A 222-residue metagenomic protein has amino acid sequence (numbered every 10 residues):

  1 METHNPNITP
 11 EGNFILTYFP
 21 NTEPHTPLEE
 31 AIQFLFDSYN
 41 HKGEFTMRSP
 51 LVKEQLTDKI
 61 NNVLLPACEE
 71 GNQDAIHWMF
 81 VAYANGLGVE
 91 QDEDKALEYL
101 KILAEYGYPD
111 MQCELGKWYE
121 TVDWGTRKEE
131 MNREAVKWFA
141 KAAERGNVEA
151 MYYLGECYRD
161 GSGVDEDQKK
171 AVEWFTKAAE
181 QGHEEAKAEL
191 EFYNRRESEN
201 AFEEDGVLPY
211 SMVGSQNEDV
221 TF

Functional and structural regions predicted by a protein language model:
E2, K187-F222: Terminal, low-structured helical/coil segments at or just beyond the last alpha-helical repeat
T22-P27, D37-G43, E69-Q73, N85-L87 (+8 more regions): Short helix-capping/linker turns of helical repeat alpha-solenoids
Q33-M47, W78-N85, E114-D123, Y153-D160 (+1 more regions): Hydrophobic face of amphipathic alpha-helices that form TPR/SEL1-like repeat modules and related alpha-solenoid
S49-D58, D92-E93, E129-N132: Helix-turn-helix repeat elements of alpha-solenoid scaffolds
K169-E184, E191: TPR/TPR-like (Sel1-like) alpha-helical repeat modules
